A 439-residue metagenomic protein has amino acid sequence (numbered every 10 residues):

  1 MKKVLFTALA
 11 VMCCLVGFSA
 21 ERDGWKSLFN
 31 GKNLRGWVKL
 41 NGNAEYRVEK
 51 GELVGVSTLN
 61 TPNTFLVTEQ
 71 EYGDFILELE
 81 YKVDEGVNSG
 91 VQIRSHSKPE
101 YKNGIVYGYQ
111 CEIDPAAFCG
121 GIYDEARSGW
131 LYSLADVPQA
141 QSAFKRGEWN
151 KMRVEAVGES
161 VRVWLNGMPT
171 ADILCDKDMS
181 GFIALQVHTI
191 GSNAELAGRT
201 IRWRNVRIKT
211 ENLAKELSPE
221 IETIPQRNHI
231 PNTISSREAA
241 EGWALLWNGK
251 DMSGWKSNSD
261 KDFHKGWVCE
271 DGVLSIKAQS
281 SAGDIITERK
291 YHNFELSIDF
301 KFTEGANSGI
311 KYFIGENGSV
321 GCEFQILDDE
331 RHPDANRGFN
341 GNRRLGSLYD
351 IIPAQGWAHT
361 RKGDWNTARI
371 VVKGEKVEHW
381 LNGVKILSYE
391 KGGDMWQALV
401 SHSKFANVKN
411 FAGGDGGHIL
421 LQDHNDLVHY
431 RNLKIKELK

Functional and structural regions predicted by a protein language model:
M1-V4: Positively charged n-region of N-terminal signal peptides that target proteins for export
A10-F18: Hydrophobic h-region of N-terminal signal peptides that target proteins for export in Gram-negative bacteria
A20-K439: Carbohydrate-interacting regions of secretory-pathway proteins
